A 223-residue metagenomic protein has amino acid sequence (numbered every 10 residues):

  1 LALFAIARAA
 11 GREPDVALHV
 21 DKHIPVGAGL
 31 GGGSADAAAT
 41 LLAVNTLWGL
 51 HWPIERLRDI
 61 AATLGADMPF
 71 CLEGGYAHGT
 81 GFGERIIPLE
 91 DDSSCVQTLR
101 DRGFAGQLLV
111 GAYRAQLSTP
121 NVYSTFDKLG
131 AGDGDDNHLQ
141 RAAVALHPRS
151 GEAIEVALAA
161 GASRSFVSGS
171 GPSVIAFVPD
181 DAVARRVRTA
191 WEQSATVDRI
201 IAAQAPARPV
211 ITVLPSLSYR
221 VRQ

Functional and structural regions predicted by a protein language model:
L1-A28, T46, L50-E55, D92-C95 (+1 more regions): ATP-binding N-lobe of GHMP and related small-molecule kinases
A2, I6, G33, G111 (+3 more regions): Residue-level signal for inorganic ion chemistry
L3-A7, N45, I154, R188-W191: Conserved hydrophobic residues forming the short capping helix/wall of the S-adenosyl-L-methionine
F4, A39-T46, D59-A62: A broadly conserved amphipathic alpha-helix scaffold signal in soluble, globular proteins
V16-V20, F70-L72, V167: General beta-strand structural signal in soluble alpha/beta enzymes
A28-I54, F70-L72: DPxDG-like acidic metal-binding loop motif
L50-S165, F177-Q223: ATP-dependent small-molecule kinase catalytic core of the GHMP/sugar-kinase superfamily and closely related
P172-V174: Conserved glycine-rich beta-strand-loop-beta hairpin in the small C-terminal domain of fold type I
